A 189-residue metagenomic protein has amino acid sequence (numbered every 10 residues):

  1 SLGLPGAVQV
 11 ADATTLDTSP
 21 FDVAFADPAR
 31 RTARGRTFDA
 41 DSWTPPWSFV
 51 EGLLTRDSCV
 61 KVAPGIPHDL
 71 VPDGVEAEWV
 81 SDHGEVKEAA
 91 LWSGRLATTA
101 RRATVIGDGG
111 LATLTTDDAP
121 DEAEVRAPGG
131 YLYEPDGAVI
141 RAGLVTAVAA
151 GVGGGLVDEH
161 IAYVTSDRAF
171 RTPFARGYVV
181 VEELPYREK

Functional and structural regions predicted by a protein language model:
S1-K189: SAM-dependent transferase fold signal centered on methyltransferase-like domains, encompassing both Class I
